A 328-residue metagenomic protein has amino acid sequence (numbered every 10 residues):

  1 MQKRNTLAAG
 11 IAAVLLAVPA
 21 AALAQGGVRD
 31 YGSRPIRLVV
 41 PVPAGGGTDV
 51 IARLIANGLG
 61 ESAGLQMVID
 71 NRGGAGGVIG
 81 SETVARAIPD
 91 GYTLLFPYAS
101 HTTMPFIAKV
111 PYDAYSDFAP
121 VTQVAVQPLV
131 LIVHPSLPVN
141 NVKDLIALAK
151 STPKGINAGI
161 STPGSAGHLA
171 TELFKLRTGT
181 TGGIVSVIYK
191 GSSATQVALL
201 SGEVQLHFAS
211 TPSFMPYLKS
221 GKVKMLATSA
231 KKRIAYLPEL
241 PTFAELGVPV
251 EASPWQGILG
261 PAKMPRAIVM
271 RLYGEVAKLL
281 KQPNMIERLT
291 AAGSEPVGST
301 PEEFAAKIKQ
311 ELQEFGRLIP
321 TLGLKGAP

Functional and structural regions predicted by a protein language model:
M1-S33, K143, G326-P328: Short, low-complexity disordered leader/linker segments with a strong preference for bacterial N-terminal type II
A24-D117, K154-G155, G179-L206, Y217 (+2 more regions): N-terminal (or domain-start) structured segment
S33-P35, K219, T242, R266-P328: An extracytoplasmic/periplasmic, membrane-proximal ligand-sensing/linker region
R86-Y92, I107-A194, F243, W255-R288: Hinge/capping helix and adjacent helix->loop/strand transition within the periplasmic-binding protein
F96-H101, A125, S192, A209-F214 (+3 more regions): Beta->alpha turn/N-cap motifs
S100-K109, K175-R177, L206-P238, G316: A ligand-binding cleft/hinge motif common to bilobed small-molecule-binding domains
A108-Y115, K232-V250: Small-residue (glycine/proline)-centered packing/hinge motifs flanked by hydrophobic/aromatic residues
